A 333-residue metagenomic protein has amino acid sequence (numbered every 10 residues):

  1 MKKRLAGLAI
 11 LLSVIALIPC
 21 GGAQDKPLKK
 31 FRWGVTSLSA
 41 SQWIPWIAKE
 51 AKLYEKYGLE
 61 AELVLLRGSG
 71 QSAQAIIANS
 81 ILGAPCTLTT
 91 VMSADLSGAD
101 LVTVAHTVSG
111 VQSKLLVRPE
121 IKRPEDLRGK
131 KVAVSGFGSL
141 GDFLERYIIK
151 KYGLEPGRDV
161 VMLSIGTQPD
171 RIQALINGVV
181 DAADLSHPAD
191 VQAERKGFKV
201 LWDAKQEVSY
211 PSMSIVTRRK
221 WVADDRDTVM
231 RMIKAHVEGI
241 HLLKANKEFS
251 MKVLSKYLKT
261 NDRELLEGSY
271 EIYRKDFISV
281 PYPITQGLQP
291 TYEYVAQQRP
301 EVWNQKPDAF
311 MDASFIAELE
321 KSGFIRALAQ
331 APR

Functional and structural regions predicted by a protein language model:
M1-L28, A327-R333: Short, low-complexity disordered leader/linker segments with a strong preference for bacterial N-terminal type II
D25-T167, R171-N177, D181-H187, F198-A204 (+1 more regions): Short, glycine-/small- and polar/acidic-enriched structural segments that line small-molecule recognition paths
E62, V161-L163, G268-Y273, K306-E320: Short linear loop/turn motifs
T89-T90, P169-K259: Pocket-lining segment of extracytoplasmic ligand-binding domains
A223-Q305: Secondary-structure end/capping motifs
A296-R333: Conserved C-terminal helix/tail region of periplasmic/extracytoplasmic solute-binding proteins
